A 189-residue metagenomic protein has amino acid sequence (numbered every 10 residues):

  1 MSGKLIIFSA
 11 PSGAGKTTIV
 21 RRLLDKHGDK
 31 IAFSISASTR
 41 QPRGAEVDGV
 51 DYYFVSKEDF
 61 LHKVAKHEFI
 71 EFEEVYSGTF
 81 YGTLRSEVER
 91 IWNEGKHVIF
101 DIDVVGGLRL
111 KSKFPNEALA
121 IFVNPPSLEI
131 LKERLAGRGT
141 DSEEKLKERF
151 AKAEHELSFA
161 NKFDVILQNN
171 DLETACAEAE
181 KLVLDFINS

Functional and structural regions predicted by a protein language model:
S2-I6: Pre-Walker A (Motif I) flank of P-loop NTPase domains
S9-P11: P-loop (Walker A) phosphate-binding loop of NTP-binding proteins
A14: ATP-binding Walker
T17: Walker A/P-loop
D25-F33: Post-Walker A helix-loop "phosphate-sensing" segment adjacent to the P-loop in P-loop NTPases
S38-V98, V105-L108: ATP-dependent small-molecule kinase phosphotransfer cores that center on conserved nucleotide phosphate-binding segments
V98-D103, K113-G137: Conserved phosphate-donor/acceptor-positioning beta-strand/loop module used by diverse small-molecule
G137-D141, H155-S189: NTP-dependent small-molecule kinase module
